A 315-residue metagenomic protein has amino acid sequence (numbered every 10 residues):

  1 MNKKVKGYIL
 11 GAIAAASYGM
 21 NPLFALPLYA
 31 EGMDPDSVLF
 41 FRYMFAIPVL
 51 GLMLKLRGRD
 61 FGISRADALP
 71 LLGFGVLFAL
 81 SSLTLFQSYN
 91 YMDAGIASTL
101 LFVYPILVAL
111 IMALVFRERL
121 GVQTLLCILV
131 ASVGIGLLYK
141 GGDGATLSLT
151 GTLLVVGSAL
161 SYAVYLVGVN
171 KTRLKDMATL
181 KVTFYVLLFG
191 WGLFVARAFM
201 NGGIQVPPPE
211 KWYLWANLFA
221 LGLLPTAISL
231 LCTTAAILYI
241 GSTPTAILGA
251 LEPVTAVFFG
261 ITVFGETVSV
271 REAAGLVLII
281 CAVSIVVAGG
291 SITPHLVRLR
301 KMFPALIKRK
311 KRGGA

Functional and structural regions predicted by a protein language model:
M1-S37, F41, L80, T84 (+3 more regions): Glycine-/small-residue-enriched transmembrane alpha-helix faces in small-molecule transporters and effluxers
V5-L10, D36-L52, C127-V130, T150-G157 (+2 more regions): Hydrophobic alpha-helical transmembrane segments of multi-pass integral membrane proteins, especially transporters
A15, F41, A97-V103, G168-W191 (+1 more regions): Helix-helix packing/entry segments at the starts of transmembrane helices
S17, G51-A97, L101, L137 (+1 more regions): Specific transmembrane alpha-helical segments of multi-pass solute transporters/efflux pumps, especially DMT/EamA
S37-P48, F78, L85-R119, T124 (+2 more regions): Specific alpha-helical transmembrane segments that line the substrate/conduction pathway and gating interfaces
L39, Y43, L214, G249-A315: C-terminal-most transmembrane helix of multi-pass membrane proteins
A46-S64, S132-T146, F189-L214, F258-T262 (+2 more regions): Membrane-interface helix-cap regions at the ends of transmembrane helices in multi-pass membrane proteins
L50, L72, I111, L120-K140 (+3 more regions): Hydrophobic transmembrane alpha-helices of multi-pass small-molecule transport proteins
